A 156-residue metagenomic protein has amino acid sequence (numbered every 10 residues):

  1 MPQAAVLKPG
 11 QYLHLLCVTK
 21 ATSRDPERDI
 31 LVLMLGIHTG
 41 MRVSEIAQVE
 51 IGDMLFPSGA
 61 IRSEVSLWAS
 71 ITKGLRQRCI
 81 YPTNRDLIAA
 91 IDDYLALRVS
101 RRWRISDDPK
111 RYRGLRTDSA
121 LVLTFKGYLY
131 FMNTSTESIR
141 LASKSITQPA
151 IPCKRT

Functional and structural regions predicted by a protein language model:
M1-T156: Conserved catalytic core of the tyrosine transesterase superfamily
